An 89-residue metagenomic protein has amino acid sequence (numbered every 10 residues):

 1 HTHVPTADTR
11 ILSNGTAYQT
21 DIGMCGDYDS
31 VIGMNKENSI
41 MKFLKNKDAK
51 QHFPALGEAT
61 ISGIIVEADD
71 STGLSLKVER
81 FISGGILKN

Functional and structural regions predicted by a protein language model:
H1-T2, I82: Residues that line or immediately flank small-molecule/substrate-binding pockets and catalytic motifs
T2-P54: Conserved beta-sheet core of the metallophosphoesterase superfamily
N38-N89: A short C-terminal boundary segment appended to hydrolase-like catalytic domains
